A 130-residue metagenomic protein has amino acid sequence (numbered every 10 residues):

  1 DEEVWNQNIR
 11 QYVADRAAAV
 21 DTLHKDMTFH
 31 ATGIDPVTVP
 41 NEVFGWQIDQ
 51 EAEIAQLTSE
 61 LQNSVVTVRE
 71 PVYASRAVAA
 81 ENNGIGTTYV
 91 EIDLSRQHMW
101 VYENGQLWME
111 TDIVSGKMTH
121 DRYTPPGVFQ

Functional and structural regions predicted by a protein language model:
D1-Q130: Surface-exposed, secretory/extracytoplasmic low-complexity segments enriched in Ser/Thr/Asn/Gly/Pro
